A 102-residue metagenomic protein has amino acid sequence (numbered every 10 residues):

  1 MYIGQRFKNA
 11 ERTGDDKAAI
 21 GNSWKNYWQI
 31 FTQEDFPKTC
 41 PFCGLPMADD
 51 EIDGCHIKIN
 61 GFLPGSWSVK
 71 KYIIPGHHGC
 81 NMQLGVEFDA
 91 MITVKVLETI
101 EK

Functional and structural regions predicted by a protein language model:
M1-N22, L45: A boundary/linker detector
G14-T32, G54-L63: Short Cys/His-rich Zn2+-coordinating modules
K25-I52: Short cysteine-rich loop/turn motifs with clustered Cys
P37, Y72-I74: Extracellular structured ligand-interaction cores
P41, P75-H78: Cys/His/Pro-rich metal-binding microdomains
L45, G79-M82: Short Cys/His-rich local motifs and their 1-3 flanking residues in nucleic-acid-associated proteins and small
L45-Y72: Histidine-centered nuclease catalytic patch
F62-K71, Q83-K102: Polybasic, low-complexity binding patches
